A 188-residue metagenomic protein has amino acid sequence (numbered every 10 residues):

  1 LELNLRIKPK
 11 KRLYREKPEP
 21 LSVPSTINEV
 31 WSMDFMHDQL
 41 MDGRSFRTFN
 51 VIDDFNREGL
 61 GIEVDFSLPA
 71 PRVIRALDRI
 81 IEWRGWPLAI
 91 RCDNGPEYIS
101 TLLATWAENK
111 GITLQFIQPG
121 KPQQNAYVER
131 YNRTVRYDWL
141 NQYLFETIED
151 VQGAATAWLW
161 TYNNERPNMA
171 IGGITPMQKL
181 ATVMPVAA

Functional and structural regions predicted by a protein language model:
L1-A188: Charged DNA-binding/catalytic regions of mobile-element recombinases
